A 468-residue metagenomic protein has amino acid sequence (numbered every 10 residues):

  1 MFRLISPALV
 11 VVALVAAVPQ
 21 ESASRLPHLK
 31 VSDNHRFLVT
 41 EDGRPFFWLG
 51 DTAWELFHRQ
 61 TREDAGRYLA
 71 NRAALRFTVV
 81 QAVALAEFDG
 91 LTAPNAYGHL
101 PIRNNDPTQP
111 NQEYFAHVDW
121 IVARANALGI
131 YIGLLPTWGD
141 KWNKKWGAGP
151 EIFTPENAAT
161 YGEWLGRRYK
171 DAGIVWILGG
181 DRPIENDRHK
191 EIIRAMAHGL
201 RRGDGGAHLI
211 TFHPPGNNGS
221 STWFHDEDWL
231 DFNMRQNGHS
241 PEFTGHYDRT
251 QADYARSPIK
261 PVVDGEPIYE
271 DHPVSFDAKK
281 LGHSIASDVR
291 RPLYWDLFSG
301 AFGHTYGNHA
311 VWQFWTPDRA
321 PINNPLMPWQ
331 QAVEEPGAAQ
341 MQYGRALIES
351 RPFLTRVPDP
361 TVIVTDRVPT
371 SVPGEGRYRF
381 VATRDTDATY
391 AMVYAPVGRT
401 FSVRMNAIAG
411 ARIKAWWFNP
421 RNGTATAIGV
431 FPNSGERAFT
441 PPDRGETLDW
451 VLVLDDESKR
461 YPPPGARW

Functional and structural regions predicted by a protein language model:
M1-A8: Bacterial N-terminal signal peptides that target proteins for export
A13-R25: Bacterial Sec-dependent signal peptides at the C-terminal "C-region" and cleavage site
L26, V31-T244: Active-site mouth of glycoside hydrolases
K30-N34, R384-A388, F431-S434: Short, ordered beta-strand-loop transition motifs
R44, P261, E270-H272, I285-G429 (+1 more regions): Aromatic- and carboxylate-lined catalytic core of secreted/periplasmic carbohydrate-active enzymes
G50-W54, I408-A409, P432-S434: A short, sequence-level motif marking secondary-structure junctions
T160, R167, D171-I174, G180-V333: Extracellular glycoside hydrolase catalytic/binding regions
